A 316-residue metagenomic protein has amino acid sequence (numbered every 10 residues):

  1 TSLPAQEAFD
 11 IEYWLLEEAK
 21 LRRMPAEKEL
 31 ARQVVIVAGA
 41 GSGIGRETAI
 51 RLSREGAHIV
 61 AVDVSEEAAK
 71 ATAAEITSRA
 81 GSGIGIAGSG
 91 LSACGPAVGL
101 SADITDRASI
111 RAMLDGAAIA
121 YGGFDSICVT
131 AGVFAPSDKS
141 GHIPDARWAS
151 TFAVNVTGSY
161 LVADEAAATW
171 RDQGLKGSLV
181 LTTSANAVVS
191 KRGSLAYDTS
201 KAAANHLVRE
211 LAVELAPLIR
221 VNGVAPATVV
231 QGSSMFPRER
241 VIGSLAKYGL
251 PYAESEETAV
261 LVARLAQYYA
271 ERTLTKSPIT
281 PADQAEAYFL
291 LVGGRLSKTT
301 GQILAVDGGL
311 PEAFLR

Functional and structural regions predicted by a protein language model:
G41-S42: Conserved glycine-rich cofactor-binding loop
F124, P144-Y160, V180, Y197 (+1 more regions): Catalytic Tyr-X3-Lys loop
S137, Y288-F289, T300-R316: Short C-terminal tail/terminal secondary-structure segment of NAD(P)H-dependent dehydrogenase/reductase domains
D138-S140, P144-A149, Y269: Substrate-binding pocket helix/loop in short-chain dehydrogenase/reductase
G141, V189-L195, K276: Active-site loop immediately N-terminal to the catalytic Tyr-X3-Lys motif of short-chain dehydrogenase/reductase
A163, S200, V208: Active-site helix of classical SDR
S184: Residue(s) in the substrate-gating loop at a strand-loop-helix junction that position the organic substrate next
A216-R220, T299-G301: Short, small/polar-rich loop/turn modules that mediate ligand/substrate recognition or access, typified
